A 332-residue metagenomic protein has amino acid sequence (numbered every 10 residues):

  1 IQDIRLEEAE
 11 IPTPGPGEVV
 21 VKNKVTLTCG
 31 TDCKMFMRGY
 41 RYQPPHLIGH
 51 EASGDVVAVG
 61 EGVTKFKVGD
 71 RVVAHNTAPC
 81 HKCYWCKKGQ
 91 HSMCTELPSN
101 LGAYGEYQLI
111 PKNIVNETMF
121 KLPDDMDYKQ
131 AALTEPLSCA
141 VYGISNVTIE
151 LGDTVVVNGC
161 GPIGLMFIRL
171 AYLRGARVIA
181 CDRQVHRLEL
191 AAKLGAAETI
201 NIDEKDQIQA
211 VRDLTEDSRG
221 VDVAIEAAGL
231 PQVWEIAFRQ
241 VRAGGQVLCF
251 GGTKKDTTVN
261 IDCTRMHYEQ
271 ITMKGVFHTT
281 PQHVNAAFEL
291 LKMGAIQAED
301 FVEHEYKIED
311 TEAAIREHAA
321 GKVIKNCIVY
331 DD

Functional and structural regions predicted by a protein language model:
E10-I11, Q43-G49, E96-G102, I110 (+1 more regions): Short Gly/Pro-enriched turn/cap motifs at secondary-structure boundaries
P12-T26, G39-K87, K121-D125: Glycine-rich beta-strand-centered segment in the early N-terminal region that forms part of a ligand/cofactor-binding
C80-N158: NAD(P)H dinucleotide-binding glycine-rich loop of Rossmann-like/cofactor-binding domains, especially the beta1-alpha1
M126-K205, Q209: Mid-domain Rossmann-like dinucleotide-binding core that forms the NAD(H)/NADP(H) cofactor-binding site
V147, L194-T272: Glycine-rich cofactor phosphate-binding loops and adjacent beta1-alpha1 units of small-molecule cofactor enzyme domains
Q184, T253, T279: Residues in the short beta-alpha loop(s) of Rossmann-like NAD(P)-binding domains
E235-R239, P281-D332: C-terminal hydrophobic helical "lid"/dimerization subdomain of Rossmann-like NAD(P)H-dependent oxidoreductases
